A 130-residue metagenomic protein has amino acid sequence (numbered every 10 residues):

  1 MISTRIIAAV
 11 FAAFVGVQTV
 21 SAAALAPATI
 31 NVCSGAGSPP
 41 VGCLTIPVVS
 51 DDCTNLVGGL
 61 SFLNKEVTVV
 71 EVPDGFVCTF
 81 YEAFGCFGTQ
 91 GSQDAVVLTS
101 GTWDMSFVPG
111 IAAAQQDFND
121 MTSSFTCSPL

Functional and structural regions predicted by a protein language model:
M1-F11: Classical eukaryotic N-terminal signal peptides for Sec-dependent ER targeting/secretion, especially the positively
R5, G16-L130: Compact beta-sheet-dominated domain cores in extracellular/mature segments
